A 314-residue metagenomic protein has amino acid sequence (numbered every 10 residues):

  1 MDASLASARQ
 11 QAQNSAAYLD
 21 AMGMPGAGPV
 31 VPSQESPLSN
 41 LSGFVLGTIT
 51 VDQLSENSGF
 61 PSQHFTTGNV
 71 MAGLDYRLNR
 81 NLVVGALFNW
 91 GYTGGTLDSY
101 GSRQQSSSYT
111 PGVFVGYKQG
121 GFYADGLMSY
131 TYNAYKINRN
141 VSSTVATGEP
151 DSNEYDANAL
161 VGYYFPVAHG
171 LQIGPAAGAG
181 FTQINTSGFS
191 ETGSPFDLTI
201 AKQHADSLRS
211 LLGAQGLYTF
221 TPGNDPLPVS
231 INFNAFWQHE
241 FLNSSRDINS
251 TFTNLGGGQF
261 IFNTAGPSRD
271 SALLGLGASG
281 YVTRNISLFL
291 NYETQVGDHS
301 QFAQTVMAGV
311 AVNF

Functional and structural regions predicted by a protein language model:
M1-Q172, F289-T305, G309-N313: Outer membrane beta-barrel translocator domains of Type V secretion systems
G43-F44, I173-A179, S230-F236: Extended hydrophobic secondary-structure segments that form protein cores and membrane-embedded regions
T50, G91-Y92, G180-T182, A235-E240: Short, internal active-site loops enriched in acidic
N57-F65, D98-R103, A134-D151, N185-D206 (+1 more regions): Solvent-exposed, glycine/polar-rich loop segments of beta-barrel outer-membrane systems
G112, A168, E191, L208-R209: Outer-membrane beta-barrel proteins and related beta-barrel translocases across Gram-negative bacteria
G120, A168, S194, T221-G223: Short strand-coil-strand connectors
V161, Q172-I173, G178-T186: Solvent-exposed flexible segments
T199-F314: Outer membrane beta-barrel transmembrane domains
